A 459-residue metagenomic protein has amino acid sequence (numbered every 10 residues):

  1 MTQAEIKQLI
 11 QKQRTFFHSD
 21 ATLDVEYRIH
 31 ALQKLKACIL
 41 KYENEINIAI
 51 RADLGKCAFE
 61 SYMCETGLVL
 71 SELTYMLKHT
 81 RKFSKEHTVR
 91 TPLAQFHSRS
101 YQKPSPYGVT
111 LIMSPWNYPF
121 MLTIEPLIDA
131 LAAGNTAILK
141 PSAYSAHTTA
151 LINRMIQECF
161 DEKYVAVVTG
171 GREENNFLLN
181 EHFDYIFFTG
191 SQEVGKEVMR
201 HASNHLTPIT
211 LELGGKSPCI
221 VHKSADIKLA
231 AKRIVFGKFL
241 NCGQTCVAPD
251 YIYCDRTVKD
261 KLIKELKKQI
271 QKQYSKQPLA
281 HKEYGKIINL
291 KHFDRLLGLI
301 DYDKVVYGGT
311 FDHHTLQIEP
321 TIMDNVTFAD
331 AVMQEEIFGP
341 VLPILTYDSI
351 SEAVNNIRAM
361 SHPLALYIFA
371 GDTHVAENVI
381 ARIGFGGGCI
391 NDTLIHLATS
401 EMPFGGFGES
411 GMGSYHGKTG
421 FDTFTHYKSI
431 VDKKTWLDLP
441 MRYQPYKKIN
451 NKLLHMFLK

Functional and structural regions predicted by a protein language model:
M1-Y101: N-terminal Rossmann-like NAD(P)+-binding subdomain of aldehyde/semialdehyde dehydrogenases
Q3-I6, V25, E43, I227 (+3 more regions): Residues at or immediately preceding the N-termini of alpha-helices
F17, A21, K36-I39, E43 (+14 more regions): Structural signal for hydrophobic packing residues in well-ordered secondary-structure cores of soluble enzyme domains
L23-D24, I220, Q271, I318-K459: Conserved C-terminal structural/oligomerization subdomain of aldehyde/semialdehyde dehydrogenase
R28, L73, G134, V165 (+7 more regions): Residue-level signal for inorganic ion chemistry
L93-L229: Rossmann-like NAD(P) dinucleotide-binding subdomain of oxidoreductase/dehydrogenase enzymes
T149-I152, L178, V198, L262 (+3 more regions): Hydrophobic packing residues within well-ordered alpha-helices of enzyme cores
F160, E193-T327, I390, K452 (+1 more regions): ALDH superfamily catalytic-core signature
